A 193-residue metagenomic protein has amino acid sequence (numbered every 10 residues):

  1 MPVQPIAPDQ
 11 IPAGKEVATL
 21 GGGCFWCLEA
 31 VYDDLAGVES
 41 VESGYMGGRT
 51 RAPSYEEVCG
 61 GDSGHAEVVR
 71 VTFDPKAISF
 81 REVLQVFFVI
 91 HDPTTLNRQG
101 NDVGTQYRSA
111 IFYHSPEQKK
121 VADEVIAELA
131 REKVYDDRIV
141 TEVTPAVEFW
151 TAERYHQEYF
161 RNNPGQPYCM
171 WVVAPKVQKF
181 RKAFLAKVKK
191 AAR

Functional and structural regions predicted by a protein language model:
M1-R193: Flexible coil/turn and secondary-structure edge motifs
